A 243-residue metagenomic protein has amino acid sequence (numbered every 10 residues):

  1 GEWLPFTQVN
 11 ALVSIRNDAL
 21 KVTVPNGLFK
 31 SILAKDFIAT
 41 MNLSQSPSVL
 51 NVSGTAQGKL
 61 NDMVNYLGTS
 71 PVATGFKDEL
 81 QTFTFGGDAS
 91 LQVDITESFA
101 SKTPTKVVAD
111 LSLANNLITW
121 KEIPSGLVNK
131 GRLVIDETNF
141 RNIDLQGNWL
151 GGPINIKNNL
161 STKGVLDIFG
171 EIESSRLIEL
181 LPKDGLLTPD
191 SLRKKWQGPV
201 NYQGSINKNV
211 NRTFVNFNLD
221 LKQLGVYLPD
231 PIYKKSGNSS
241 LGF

Functional and structural regions predicted by a protein language model:
G1, V13, N42-K102, D110-T119 (+2 more regions): Extended amphipathic, helix-rich lipid-handling scaffolds
E2-W3, K30-L33, W120-S125, W149-P153 (+1 more regions): Solvent-exposed loop/turn segments connecting transmembrane beta-strands in outer-membrane beta-barrel proteins
Q8-V13, L20, K130, R141: Extended non-catalytic domains of envelope/secretory-pathway proteins
L20-P25, N116-L117, F140-L145: Transmembrane beta-strand segments that form the barrel wall of outer-membrane beta-barrel proteins
P25-G27, I123, L145, N159 (+1 more regions): Surface loops and adjacent helix of pleckstrin homology
G27-S31, Q57-L60, Q146-L150, L221-K222: Short, solvent-exposed aromatic-acidic interface loops
